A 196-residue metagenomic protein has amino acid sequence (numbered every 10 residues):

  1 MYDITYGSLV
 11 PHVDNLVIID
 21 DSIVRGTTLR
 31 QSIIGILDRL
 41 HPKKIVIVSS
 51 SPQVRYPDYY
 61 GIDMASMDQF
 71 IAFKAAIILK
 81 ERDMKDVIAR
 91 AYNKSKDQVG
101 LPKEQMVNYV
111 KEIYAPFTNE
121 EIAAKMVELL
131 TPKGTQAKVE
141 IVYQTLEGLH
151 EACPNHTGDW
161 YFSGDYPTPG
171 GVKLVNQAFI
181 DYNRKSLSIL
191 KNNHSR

Functional and structural regions predicted by a protein language model:
M1-R196: PRPP-associated nucleotide enzymes
